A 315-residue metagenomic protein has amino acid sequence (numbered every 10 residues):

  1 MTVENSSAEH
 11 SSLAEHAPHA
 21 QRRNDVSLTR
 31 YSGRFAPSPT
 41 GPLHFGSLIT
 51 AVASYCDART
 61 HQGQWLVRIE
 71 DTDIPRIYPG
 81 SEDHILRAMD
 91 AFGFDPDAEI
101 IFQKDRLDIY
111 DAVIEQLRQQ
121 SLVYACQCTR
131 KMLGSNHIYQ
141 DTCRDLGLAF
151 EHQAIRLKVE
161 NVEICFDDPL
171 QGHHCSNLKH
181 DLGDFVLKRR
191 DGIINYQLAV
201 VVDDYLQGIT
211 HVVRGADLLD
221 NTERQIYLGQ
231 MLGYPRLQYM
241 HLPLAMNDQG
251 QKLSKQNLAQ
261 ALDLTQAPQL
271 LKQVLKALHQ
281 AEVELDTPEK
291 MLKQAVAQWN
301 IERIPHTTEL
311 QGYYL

Functional and structural regions predicted by a protein language model:
M1, Y55, W65-L66, T72 (+13 more regions): Bulky hydrophobic/aromatic packing residues
T2-N5, R22-H137, D217-Y234, E289-K290: N-terminal Rossmann-like or analogous alpha/beta NTP/dinucleotide-binding catalytic cores that position adenine
A17-A20: Short hydrophobic alpha-helical segments enriched in small aliphatic residues
K104-Q120, T142-Q153, A281-Q298: Short secondary-structure transition/capping segments
A125, R130-L264: Active-site cores that bind ATP or allylic diphosphates and position pyrophosphate for catalysis
T129, D220-N221, M231-L315: Catalytic adenosine-cofactor/nucleotide-binding cores of aminoacyl-tRNA synthetases and other
